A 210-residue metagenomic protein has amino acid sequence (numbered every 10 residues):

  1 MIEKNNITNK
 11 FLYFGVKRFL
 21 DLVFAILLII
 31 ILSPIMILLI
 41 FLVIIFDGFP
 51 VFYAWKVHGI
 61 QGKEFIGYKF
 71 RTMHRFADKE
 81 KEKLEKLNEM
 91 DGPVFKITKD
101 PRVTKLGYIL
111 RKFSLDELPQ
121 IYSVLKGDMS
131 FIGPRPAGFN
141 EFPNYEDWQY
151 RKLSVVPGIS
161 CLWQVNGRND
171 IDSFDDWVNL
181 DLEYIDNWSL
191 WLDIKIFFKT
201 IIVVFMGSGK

Functional and structural regions predicted by a protein language model:
K4-D78, L190-K210: A hydrophobic, helix-centered structural microdomain
N6-L12, T98, W148-K210: C-terminal terminal-structure detector
D21, D116-S123, D181, D193: Acidic active-site catalytic centers that drive phospho-/nucleotidyl reactions and related ester hydrolyses
V23, F46, V57-I60, K105 (+3 more regions): Short glycine/serine/threonine-biased micro-segments
Y53-P101, S160-W177, D181: Short, glycine-rich, amphipathic interfacial segments at transmembrane boundaries or analogous
M90-V155, F197-T200, V204: A short, structured surface patch at a secondary-structure boundary
